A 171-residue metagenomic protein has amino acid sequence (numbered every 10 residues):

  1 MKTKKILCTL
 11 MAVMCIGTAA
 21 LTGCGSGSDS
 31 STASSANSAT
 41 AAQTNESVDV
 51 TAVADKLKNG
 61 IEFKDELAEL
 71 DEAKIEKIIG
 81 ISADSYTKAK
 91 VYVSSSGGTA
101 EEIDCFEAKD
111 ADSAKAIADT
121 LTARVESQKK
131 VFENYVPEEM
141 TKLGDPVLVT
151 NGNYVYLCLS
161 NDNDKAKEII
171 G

Functional and structural regions predicted by a protein language model:
M1-M11: Bacterial N-terminal signal peptides that target proteins for export
T18-G23: C-terminal motif of bacterial Sec signal peptides marking the signal peptidase cleavage site
G25-S28: Bacterial signal peptide processing site
S31-G60: Post-signal peptide N-terminal segment of mature Sec-exported envelope proteins
E66-G98, D112-A116: Short, compositionally biased low-complexity segments enriched in polar/charged residues
A100-D110: A short acidic-to-branched-hydrophobic micro-motif
A114-N151: Short Gly/Thr-rich strand-loop-strand
E138-G171: A short, solvent-exposed beta-edge/loop patch
